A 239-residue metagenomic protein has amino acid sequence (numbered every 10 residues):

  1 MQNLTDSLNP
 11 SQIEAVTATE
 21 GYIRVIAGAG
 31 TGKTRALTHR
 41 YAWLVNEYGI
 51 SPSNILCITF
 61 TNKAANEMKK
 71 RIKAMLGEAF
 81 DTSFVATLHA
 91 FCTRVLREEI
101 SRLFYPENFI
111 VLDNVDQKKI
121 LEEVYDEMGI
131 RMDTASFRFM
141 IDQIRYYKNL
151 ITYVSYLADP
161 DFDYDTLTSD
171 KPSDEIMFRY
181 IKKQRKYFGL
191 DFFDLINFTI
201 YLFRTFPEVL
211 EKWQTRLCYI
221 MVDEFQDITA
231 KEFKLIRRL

Functional and structural regions predicted by a protein language model:
M1-P106, V111, E211: P-loop NTPase Walker
D6-T17, G21-V25, L56, A64 (+3 more regions): Conserved helicase NTPase motor core
A18-T19, F80-S83, S101-F193, L217: ATP-hydrolysis module of ASCE/P-loop NTPase motor domains, specifically the Walker B Asp-Glu catalytic pair
W43, A74, E123-E127, K182 (+1 more regions): A generic structural signal for well-ordered alpha-helical segments enriched in polar/charged residues
S53, N66, K70, A74 (+4 more regions): Solvent-exposed alpha-helical segments within well-ordered globular domains of core cellular machineries
